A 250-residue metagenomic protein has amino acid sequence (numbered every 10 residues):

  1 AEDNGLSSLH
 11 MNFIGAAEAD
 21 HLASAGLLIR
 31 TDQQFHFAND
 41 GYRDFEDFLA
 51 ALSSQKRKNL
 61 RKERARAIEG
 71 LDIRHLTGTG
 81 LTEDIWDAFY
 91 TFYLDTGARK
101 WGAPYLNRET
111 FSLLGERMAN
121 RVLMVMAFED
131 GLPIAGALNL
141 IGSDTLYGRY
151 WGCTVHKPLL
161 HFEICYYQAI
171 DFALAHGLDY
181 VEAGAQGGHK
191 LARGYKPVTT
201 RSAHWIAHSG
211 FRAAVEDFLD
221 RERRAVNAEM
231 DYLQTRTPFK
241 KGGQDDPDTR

Functional and structural regions predicted by a protein language model:
A1-L159, H204-W205, D220, T237-R250: A conserved beta-strand-loop-helix scaffold within acyl/acetyltransferase catalytic domains
N4-N12, A173-A185: Conserved GNAT acetyl-CoA-binding A-motif
S24-L28, L113, K196-T199, R212-E216: Short low-complexity, flexible loop/linker segments enriched in glycine and/or proline with clustered acidic
G131, G148, A169, A173 (+2 more regions): Hydrophobic, well-ordered secondary-structure elements that form the walls of internal hydrophobic environments
H156-A173, E182: Conserved acetyl-CoA-binding loop-helix of GNAT-fold acetyltransferases
Y180-I206: Substrate-binding beta-hairpin/strand module that engages nucleic acids
W205-A213, D217, R221-R224: Catalytic-site neighborhood detector that most strongly recognizes the C-terminal catalytic loop/helix of tyrosine
A225-P238: Intrinsic disorder at enzyme termini
